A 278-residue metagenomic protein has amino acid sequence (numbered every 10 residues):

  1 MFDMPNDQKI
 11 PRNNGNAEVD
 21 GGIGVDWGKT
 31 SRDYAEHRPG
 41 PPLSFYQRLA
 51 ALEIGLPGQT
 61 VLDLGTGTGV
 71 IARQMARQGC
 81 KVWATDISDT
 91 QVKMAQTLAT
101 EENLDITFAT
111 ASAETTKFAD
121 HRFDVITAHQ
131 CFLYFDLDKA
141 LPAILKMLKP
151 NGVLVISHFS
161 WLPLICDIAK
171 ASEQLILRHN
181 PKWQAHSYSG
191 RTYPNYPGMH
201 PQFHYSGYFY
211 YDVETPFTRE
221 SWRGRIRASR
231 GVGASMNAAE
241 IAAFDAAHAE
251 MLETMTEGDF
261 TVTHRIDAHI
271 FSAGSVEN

Functional and structural regions predicted by a protein language model:
F2-L56: Conserved class I S-adenosyl-L-methionine
T60-L62, T68-T115: Class I SAM-dependent methyltransferase SAM/SAH-binding core
T116-V125: A short acidic, Gly/Pro-enriched loop at the edge of an enzyme's catalytic core that lines a small-molecule cofactor
A128-H129, S157: Residues lining the SAM
F135-I144: A short, conserved alpha-helix within the catalytic core of class I
L145, K149-T215: Conserved catalytic/acceptor-binding region of the Class I
P194-N278: Conserved Class I S-adenosyl-L-methionine
